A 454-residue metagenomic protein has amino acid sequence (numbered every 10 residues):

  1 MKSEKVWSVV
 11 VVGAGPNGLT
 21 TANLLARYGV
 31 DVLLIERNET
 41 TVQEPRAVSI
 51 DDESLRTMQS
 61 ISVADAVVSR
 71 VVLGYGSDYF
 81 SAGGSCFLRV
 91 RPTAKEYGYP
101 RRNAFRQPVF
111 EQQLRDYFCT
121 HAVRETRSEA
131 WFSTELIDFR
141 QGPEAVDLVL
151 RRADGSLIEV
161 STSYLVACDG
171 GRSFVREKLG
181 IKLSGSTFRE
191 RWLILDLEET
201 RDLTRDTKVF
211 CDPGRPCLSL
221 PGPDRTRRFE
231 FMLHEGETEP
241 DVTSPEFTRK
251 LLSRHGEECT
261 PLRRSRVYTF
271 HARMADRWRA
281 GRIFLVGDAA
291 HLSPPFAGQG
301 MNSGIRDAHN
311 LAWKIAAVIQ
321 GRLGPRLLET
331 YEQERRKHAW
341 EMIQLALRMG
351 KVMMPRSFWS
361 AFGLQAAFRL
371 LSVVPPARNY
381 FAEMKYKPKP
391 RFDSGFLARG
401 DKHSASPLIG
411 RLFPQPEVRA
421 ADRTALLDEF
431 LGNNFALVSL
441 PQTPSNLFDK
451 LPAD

Functional and structural regions predicted by a protein language model:
M1-V12, R27-Y28, K95-Y97, Q112 (+3 more regions): Helical substrate-recognition/capping region of FAD-dependent monooxygenase/halogenase enzymes
K5-W7, D154-Y164: Core beta-strand elements of the Rossmann-like FAD/NAD(P) dinucleotide-binding domain in flavoenzyme oxidoreductases
A26-R46: Glycine-rich FAD pyrophosphate-binding loop
Q43-R46, D51-C119, G222: Active-site-adjacent segment of FAD-dependent monooxygenases/related oxidoreductases
R70, D241-S303, L323, L345: FAD/FMN-dependent oxidoreductases across multiple families
D116, S128, Y164, C168-F270: Conserved FAD-binding catalytic core of PHBH/FMO-like flavoproteins
H121-L136: A conserved beta-strand/loop element that lines the FAD pocket in flavoprotein oxidoreductases
F132-V146: A conserved short coil-to-beta-strand element within the FAD-binding core of flavoproteins
